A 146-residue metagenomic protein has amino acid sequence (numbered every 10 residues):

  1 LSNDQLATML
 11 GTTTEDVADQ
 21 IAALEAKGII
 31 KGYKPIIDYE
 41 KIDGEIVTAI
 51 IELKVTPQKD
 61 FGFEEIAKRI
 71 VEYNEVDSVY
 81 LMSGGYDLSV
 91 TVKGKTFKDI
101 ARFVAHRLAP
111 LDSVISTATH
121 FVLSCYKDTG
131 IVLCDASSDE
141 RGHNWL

Functional and structural regions predicted by a protein language model:
L1-L146: A compositional/biophysical signature of low hydrophobicity enriched in polar/charged and small residues
